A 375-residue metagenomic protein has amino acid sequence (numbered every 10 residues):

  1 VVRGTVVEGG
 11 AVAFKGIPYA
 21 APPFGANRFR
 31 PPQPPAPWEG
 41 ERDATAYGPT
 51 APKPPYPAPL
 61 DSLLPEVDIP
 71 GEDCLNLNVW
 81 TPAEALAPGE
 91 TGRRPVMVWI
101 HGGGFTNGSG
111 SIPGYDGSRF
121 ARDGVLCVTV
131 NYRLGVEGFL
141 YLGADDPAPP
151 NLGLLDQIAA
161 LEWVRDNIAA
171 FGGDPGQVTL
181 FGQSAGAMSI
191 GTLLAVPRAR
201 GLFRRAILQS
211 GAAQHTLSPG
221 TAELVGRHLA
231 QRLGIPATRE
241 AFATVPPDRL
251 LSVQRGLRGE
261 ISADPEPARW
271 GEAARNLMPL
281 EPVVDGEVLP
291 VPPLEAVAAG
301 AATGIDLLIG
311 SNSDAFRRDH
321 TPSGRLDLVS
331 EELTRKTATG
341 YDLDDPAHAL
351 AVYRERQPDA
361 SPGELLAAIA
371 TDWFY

Functional and structural regions predicted by a protein language model:
V1-N151, P175, N276: Non-catalytic accessory segments of hydrolases
E72-L75, P147-A170, G220-H228: Alpha/beta-hydrolase active-site loop
P95, V164, F171-S184: Alpha/beta-hydrolase fold nucleophile elbow
G102-G103, L152-D156, S184-A187: Active-site loop->helix "elbow" adjoining a glycine-rich segment at hydrolase catalytic centers
R122, L180, I207-Q209, G310: A short, hydrophobic beta-strand element of the alpha/beta-hydrolase
A187-A199: Short glycine-enriched nucleophile-adjacent loop and the immediately C-terminal alpha-helix near the catalytic center
R200, Q209-K336, L366-T371: Substrate-access "cap/lid" subdomains that shape and gate the entrance to catalytic or ligand-binding pockets
E281-V284, S311, L343-Y375: Alpha/beta-hydrolase fold catalytic core
